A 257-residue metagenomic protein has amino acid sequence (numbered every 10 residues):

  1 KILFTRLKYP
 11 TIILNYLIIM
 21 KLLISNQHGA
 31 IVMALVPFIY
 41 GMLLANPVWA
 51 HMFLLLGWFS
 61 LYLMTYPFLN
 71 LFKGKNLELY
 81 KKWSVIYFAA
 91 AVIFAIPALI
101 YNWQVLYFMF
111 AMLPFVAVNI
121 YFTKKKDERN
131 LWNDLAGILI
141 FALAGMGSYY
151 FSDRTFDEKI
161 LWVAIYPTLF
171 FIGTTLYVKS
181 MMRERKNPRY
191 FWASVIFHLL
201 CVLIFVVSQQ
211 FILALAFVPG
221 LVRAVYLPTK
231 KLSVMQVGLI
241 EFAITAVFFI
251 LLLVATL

Functional and structural regions predicted by a protein language model:
L23-L44, I138, A142-L143: The first (N-terminal) embedded transmembrane alpha-helix
I39-L54, A95-F108, L143-V163, L203-I212 (+1 more regions): Helix-coil boundary and interhelical linker segments in multi-pass alpha-helical membrane proteins
H51-Y62, L106-V116, I160-F170, I212-R223: Hydrophobic core segments of alpha-helical transmembrane domains in multi-pass membrane proteins
M64-N76, V116-N130, G173-K186, V222-S233: C-terminal ends of transmembrane helices
K82-I93, L135-Y149, F191-I204, F242-A255: Small-residue-rich segments of transmembrane alpha-helices in multi-pass membrane proteins, especially helix faces
V92-P97, Q104, F110-S148: Intramembrane alpha-helical segments
W162-V206: A mid-sequence, solvent-exposed acidic-amphipathic segment
L227-V247: Interfacial loop-to-transmembrane junctions
